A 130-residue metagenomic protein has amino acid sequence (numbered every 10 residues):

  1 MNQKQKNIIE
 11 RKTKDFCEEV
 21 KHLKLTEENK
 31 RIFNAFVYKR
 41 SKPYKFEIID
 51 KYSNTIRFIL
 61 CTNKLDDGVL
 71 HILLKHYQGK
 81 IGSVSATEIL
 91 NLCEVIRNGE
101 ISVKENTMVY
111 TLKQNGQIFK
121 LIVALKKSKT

Functional and structural regions predicted by a protein language model:
M1-T130: Ribonuclease/tRNase effector modules and their secretory precursors
